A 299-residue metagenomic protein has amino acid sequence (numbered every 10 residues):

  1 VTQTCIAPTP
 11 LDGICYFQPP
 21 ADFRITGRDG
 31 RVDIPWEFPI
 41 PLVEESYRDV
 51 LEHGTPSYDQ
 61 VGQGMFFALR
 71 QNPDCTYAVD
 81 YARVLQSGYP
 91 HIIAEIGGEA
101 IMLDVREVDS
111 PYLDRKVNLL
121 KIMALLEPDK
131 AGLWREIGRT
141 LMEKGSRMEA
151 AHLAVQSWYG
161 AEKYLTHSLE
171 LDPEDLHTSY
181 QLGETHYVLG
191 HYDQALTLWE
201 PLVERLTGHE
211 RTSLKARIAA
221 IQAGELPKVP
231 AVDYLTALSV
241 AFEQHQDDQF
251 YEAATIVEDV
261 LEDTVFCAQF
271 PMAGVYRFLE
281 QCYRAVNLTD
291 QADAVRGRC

Functional and structural regions predicted by a protein language model:
E52-G64, G88-R106, D129-R147, L176-E184 (+3 more regions): Amphipathic alpha-helical repeat scaffolds of TPR domains
N72, P90-E95, K144-H152, G190-Q194 (+2 more regions): Alpha-helical linker/edge segments of TPR/alpha-solenoid repeat scaffolds and analogous pre-/post-domain helices
Y81-Q86, E136-M142, E184-V188, H209-V229 (+1 more regions): TPR/TPR-like alpha-solenoid helical repeat scaffolds
A100-I101, V105-S110, G138, E143-H152 (+4 more regions): Short coil/turn linking the two alpha-helices of tandem helical-hairpin repeats
I122-M123, H167-S168, P201-L202, V260 (+1 more regions): Canonical positions in the second alpha-helix
